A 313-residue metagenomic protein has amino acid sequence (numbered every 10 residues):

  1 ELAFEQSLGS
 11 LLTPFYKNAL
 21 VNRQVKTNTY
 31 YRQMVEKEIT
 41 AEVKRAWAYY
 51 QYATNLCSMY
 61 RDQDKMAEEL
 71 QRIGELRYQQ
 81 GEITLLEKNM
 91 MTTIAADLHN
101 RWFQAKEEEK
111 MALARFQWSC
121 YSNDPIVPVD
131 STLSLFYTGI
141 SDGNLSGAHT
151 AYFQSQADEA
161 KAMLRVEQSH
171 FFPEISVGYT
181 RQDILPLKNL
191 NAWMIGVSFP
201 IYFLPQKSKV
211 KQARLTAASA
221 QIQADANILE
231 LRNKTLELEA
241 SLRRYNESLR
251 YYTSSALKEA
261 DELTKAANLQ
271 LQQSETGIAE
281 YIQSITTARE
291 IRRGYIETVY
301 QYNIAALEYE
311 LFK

Functional and structural regions predicted by a protein language model:
E1, P173-D183: Transmembrane beta-strand segments that form the barrel wall of outer-membrane beta-barrel proteins
E1, S7, Y16, E82-L86 (+6 more regions): Bacterial Sec-pathway N-terminal export signals of envelope proteins
L2-A19, Y30-K37, A41, A48 (+4 more regions): A glycine-/polar-enriched beta->alpha junction
N18, N22, L85-A96, R214 (+1 more regions): Short, charged, amphipathic alpha-helical segments
A19, R32-A148, L238, Y245: Periplasmic alpha-helical coiled-coil/stalk elements that build and connect Gram-negative outer-membrane
I94-S122, D261-K313: Short segments within alpha-helical structural elements
F153, I175-Y179, A213: Membrane-embedded beta-strand positions of outer-membrane beta-barrel proteins
Q182-L190: Solvent-exposed loop/turn segments connecting transmembrane beta-strands in outer-membrane beta-barrel proteins
